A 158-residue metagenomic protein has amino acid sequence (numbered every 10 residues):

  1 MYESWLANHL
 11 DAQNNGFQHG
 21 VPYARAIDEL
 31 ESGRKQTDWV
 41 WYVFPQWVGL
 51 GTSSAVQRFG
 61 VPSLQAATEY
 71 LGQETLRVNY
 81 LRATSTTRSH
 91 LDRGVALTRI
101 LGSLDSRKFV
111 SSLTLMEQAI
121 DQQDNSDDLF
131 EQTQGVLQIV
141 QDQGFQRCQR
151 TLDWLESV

Functional and structural regions predicted by a protein language model:
M1-G20: Extreme N-terminal tail/first-helix region
H9-N14, A55-Q57, R99-S103: A short, ordered amphipathic alpha-helix with a cationic face
G16-G20, G33-T37, R77-V78, T87-G94 (+2 more regions): Short secondary-structure junctions and interdomain/linker hinges
Y23, E29-L64: Hydrophobic/aromatic-rich, well-ordered segments within soluble, folded domains that form packed cores
I27-G33, V95-I100: Short helix-to-loop capping/linker segments positioned immediately adjacent to catalytic or ligand/cofactor-binding
E69-D121: Mid-chain, well-packed structural core segment of small domains
S111-V158: Sequence termini and other peripheral, non-core segments
